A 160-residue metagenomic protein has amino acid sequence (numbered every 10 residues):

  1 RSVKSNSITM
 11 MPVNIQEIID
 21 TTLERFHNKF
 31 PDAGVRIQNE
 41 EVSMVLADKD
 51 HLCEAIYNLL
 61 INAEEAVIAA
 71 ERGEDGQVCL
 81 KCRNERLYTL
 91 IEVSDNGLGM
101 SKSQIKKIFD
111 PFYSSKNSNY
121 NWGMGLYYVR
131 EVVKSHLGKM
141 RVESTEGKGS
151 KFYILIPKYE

Functional and structural regions predicted by a protein language model:
K4-I8, M44-A47: Conserved micro-motifs of the catalytic ATP-binding
T9-L23: A conserved beta-strand-to-alpha-helix junction within the catalytic ATP-binding
G34-M44: Conserved catalytic submotifs in the C-terminal HATPase_c
D95: Acidic ATP/Mg2+-coordinating residue in the GHKL
M100-F112: Short conserved segment of the HATPase_c
G125, V129: Short alpha-helical Gxxx[C/S/T] motif in the catalytic ATP-binding
V133-K134: Detector for a conserved hydrophobic position within an alpha-helical segment of the HATPase_c
G138-K139: Conserved glycine-rich
